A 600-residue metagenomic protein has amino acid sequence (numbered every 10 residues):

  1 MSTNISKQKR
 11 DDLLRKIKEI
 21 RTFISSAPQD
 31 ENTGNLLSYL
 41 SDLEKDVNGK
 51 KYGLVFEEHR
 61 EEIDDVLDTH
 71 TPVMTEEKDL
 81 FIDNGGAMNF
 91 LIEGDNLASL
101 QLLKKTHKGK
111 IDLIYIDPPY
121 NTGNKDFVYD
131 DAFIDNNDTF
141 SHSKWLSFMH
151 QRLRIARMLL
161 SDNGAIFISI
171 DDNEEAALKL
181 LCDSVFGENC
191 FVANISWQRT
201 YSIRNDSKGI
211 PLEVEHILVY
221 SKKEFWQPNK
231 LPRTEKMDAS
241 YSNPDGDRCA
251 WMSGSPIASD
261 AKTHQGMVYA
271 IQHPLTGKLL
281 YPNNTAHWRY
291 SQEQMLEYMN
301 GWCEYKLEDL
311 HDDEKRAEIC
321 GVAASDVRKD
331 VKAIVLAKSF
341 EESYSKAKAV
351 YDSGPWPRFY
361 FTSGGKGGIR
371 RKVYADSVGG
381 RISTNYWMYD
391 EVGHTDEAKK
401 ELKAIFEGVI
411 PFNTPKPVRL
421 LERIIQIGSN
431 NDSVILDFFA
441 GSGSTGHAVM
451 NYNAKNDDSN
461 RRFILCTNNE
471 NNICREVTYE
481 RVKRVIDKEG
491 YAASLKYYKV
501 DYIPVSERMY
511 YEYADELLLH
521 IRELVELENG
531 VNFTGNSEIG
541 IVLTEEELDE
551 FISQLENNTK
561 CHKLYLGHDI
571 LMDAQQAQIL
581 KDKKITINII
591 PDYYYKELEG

Functional and structural regions predicted by a protein language model:
M1-T71, L80-D83, M88-N89, K104-K108 (+8 more regions): Accessory, often C-terminal, charged low-complexity segments
I92, S169-I170, D437, H568: Small/polar loops that bind or transfer phosphate-bearing groups
I92-G94, N413-L420: N-terminal pre-P-loop "Q-motif" helix
G109-F127, C182, I435-M450: Conserved proline-anchored active-site loop of SAM-dependent methyltransferases that bridges a beta-strand
P119-F148, R152, S161-N163, E174: Mobile active-site "lid"/loop adjacent to the S-adenosyl-L-methionine
D126-H142, M450-N469: Basic, amphipathic juxtamembrane/active-site segments that coordinate anionic phosphate or diphosphate groups
G164-I168: Conserved beta-strand signature within the Rossmann-like core of class I S-adenosyl-L-methionine
H394-P415: Class I SAM-dependent transferase core
